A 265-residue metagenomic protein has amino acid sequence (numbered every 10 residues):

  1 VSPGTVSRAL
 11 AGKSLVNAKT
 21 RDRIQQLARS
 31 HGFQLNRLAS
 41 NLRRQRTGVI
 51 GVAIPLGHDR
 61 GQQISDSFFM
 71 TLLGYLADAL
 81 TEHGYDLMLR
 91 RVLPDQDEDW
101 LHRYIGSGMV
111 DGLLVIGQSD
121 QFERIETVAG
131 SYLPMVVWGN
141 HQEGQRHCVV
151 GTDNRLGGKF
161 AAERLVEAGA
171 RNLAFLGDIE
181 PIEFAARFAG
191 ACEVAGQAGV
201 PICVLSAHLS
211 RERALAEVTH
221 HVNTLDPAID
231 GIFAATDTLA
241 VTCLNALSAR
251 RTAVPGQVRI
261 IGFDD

Functional and structural regions predicted by a protein language model:
V1-G48: N-terminal helix-turn-helix DNA-binding module of bacterial transcription factors
S2, G48, D111, A170-L173 (+1 more regions): Short acidic/polar active-site loop segments enriched in Thr and Asp
Q45, V49-A53, G57-E163, H221-A228 (+1 more regions): Alpha-helical recognition/docking segments in bacterial nutrient-uptake and carbohydrate-utilization systems
A53, I116, W138, F175-L176 (+2 more regions): Short hydrophobic segments within beta-strands
D86-Q96, I179, C203-R213: Short beta->alpha junction loops
S119-F122, A185-D265: Hydrophobic alpha-helical
K159-L205: An alpha-beta-alpha
